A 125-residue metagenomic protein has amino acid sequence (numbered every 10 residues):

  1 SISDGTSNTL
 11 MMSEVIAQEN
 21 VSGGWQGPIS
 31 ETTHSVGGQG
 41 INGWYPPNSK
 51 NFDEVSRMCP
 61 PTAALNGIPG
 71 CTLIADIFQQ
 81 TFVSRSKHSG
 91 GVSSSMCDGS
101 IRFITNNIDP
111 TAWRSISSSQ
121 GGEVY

Functional and structural regions predicted by a protein language model:
S1-Y125: Hydrophobic alpha-helical interface faces used for helix-helix packing
